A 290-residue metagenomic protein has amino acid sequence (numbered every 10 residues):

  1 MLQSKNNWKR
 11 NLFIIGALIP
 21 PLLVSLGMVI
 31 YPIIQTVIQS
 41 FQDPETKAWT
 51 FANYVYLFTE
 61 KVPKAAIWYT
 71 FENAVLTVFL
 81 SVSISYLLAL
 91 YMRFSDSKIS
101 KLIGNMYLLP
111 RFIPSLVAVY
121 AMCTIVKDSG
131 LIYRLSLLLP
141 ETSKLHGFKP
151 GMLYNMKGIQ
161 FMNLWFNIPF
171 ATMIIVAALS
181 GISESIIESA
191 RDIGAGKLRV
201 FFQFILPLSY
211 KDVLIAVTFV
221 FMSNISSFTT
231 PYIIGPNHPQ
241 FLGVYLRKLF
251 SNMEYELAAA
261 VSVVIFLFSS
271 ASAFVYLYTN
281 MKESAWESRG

Functional and structural regions predicted by a protein language model:
L2-N7, L76-L108, Y120, T124 (+1 more regions): Transmembrane-helix boundary motif in ABC transporter permease subunits
K5-R10, Y54-L57, K61-V62, I225 (+2 more regions): Interhelical loop and adjacent transmembrane-helix boundary motif in polytopic membrane transport permeases
N7-L12, W68, M156-G158, I182-I215: Amphipathic cytosolic juxtamembrane alpha-helices at the membrane-cytosol interface of multi-pass membrane transporters
I19-L26, L109, W165, T172-I175 (+2 more regions): Transmembrane alpha-helices
L23-K61, L139-P140, Y232-N237, E283-G290: Short membrane-interfacial helix/loop motifs at transmembrane-helix boundaries
P32-T36, A171-I174, D212-V244: Non-cytoplasmic
I33, V176-I187, A259-G290: C-terminal transmembrane helix and the adjacent membrane-cytosol boundary/short C-terminal tail of inner/organellar
V119-L164, I234-H238: Membrane-interfacial helix termini and adjacent extracytoplasmic/periplasmic loops of multi-pass transporters
